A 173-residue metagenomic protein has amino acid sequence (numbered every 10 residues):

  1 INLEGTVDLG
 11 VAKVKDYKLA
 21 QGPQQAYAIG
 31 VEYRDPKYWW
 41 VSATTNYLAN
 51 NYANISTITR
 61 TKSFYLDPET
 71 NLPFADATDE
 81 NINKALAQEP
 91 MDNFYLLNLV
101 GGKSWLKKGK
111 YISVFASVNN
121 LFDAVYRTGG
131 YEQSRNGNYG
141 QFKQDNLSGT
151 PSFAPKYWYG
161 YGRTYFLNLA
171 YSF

Functional and structural regions predicted by a protein language model:
I1-T57, A170: Gram-negative outer-membrane beta-barrel transporters
G5-A12, T70-N83, Q144-T150: Flexible, solvent-exposed coil segments and beta strand-coil junctions, predominantly the extracellular/periplasmic
A12-K18, A28, K84-E89, S152-Y157: Extracellular loop and loop/strand-boundary signature of outer-membrane beta-barrel proteins
K18, Y38, N93, N120-L121 (+1 more regions): Residue-level preference for alpha-helix termini and adjacent loops
G22, R34-P36, D92, K107 (+1 more regions): Surface-exposed coil/turn segments at beta-strand junctions on protein surfaces, enriched
P23-Y27, N93-L97, Y161-Y165: Residues that define the transmembrane beta-barrel architecture of outer-membrane proteins
W40, T44-N98: Extracytoplasmic gating/loop element in the C-terminal half of outer-membrane beta-barrel translocons and assembly
Y47-Y65, K103-F173: C-terminal beta-signal and adjacent terminal beta-strands/loops of Gram-negative outer-membrane beta-barrel proteins
